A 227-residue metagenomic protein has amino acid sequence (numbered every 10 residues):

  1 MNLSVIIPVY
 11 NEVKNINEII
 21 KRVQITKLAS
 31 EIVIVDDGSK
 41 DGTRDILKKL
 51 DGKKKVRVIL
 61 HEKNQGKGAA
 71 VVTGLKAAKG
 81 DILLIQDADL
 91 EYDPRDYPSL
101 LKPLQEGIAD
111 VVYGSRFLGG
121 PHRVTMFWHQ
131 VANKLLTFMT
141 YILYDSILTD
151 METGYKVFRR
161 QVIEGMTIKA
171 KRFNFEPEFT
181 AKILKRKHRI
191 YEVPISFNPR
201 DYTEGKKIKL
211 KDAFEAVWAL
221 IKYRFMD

Functional and structural regions predicted by a protein language model:
N2-S4, E31, E178: Cell-envelope/extracellular polymer assembly enzymes that use nucleotide-activated donors
E12-I25: Short, well-formed alpha-helical segments that are part of the catalytic scaffolds of diverse glycosyltransferases
E12-N15, S39, K67, D93: Donor nucleotide-sugar binding loop of glycosyltransferases
S30-V33, R44-A77: Conserved donor nucleotide-binding strand/loop of the catalytic core
D36-D45, L90: A conserved acidic beta->alpha catalytic loop
K63-A77, I82, P94-F173, P199-W218 (+1 more regions): Acceptor/aglycone-binding surface of glycosyltransferases and processive sugar-polymer synthases
S146-I147, I168-K171, T180-N198: Catalytic donor-sugar/metal-binding loop of nucleotide-sugar-dependent glycosyltransferases
